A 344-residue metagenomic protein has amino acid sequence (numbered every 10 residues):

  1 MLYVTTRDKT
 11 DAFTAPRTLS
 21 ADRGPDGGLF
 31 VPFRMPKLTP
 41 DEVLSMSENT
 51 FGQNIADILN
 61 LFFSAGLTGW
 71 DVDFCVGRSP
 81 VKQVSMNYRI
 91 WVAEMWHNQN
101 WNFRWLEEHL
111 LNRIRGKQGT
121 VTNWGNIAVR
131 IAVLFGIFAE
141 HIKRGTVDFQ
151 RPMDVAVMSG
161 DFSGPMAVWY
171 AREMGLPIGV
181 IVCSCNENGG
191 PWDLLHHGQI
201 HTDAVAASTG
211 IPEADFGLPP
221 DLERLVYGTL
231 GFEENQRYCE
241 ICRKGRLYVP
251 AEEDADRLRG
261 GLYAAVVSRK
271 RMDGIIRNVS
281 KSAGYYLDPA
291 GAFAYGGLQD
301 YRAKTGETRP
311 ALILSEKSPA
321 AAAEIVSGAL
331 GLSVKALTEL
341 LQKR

Functional and structural regions predicted by a protein language model:
M1-R344: PLP-dependent amino-acid enzyme catalytic core
